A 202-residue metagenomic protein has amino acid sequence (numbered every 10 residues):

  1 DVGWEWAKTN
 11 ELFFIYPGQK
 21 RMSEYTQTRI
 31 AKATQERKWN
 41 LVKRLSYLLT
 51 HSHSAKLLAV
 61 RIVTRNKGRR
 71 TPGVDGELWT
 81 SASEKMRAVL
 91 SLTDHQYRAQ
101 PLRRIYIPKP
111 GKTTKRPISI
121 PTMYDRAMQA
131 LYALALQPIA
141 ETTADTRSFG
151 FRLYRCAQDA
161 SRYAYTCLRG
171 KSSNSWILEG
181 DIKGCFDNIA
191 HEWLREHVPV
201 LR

Functional and structural regions predicted by a protein language model:
D1-R202: Non-catalytic terminal/accessory segments
